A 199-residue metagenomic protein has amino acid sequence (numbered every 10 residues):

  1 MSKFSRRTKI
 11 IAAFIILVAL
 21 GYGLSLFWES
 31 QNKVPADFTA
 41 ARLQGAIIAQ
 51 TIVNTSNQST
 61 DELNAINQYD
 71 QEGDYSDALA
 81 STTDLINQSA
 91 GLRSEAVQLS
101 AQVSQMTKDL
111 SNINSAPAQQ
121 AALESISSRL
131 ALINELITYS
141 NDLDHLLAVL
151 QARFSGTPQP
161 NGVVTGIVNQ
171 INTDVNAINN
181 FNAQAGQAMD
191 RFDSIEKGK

Functional and structural regions predicted by a protein language model:
M1-S5: Short, Lys/Arg-rich N-terminal segment immediately upstream of the first membrane anchor
K9-L26: Hydrophobic membrane-insertion alpha-helices, especially the h-region of bacterial N-terminal signal peptides
L24-P35: Hydrophobic single-pass membrane-insertion segments
F38-S100, R129-K199: C-terminal amphipathic alpha-helix
V103-S111: Acidic, low-complexity proline/glycine-rich segments
N112-A116: Basic, amphipathic N-terminal segments
P117-Q119, H145: Charged, long alpha-helical assembly modules
Q120-L132: Acidic/His metal-coordination segments adjacent to aromatic residues that form catalytic metal sites in metalloenzymes
